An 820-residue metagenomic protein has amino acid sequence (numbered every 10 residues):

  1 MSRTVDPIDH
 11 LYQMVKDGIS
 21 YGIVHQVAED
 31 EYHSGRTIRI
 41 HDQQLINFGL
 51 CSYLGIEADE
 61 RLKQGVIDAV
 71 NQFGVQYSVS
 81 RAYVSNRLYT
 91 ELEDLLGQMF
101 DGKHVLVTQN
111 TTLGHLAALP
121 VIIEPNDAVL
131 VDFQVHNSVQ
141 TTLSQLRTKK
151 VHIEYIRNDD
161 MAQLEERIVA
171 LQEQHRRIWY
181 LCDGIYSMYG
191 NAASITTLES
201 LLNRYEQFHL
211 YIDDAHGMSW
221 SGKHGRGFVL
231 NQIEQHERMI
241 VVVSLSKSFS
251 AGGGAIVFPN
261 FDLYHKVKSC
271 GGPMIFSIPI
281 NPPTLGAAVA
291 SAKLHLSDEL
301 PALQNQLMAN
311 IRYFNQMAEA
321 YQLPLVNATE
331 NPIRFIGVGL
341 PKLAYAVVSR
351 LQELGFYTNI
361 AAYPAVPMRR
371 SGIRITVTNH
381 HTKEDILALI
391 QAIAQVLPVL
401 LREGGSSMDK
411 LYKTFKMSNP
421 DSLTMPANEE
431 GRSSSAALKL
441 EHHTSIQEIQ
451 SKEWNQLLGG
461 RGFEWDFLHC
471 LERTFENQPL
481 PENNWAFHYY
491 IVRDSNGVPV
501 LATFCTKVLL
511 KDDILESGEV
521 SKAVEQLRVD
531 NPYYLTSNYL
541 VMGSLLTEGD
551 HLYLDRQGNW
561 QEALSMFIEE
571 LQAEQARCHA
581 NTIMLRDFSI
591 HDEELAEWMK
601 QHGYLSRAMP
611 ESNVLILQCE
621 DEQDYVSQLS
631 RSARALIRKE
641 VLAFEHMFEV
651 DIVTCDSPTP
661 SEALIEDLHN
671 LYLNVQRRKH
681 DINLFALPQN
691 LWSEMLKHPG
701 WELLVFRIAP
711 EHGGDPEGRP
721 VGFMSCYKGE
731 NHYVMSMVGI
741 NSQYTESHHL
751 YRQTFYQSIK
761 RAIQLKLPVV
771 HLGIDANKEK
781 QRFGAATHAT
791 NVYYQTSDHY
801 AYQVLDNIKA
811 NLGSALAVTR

Functional and structural regions predicted by a protein language model:
E60, Q64-D68, Q72, D94 (+3 more regions): PLP-dependent enzyme catalytic core of the Aspartate aminotransferase-like
Q64-N110: Conserved N-terminal alpha-helix of the aminotransferase class I/II PLP-enzyme fold
V121-N137: Conserved PLP-anchoring active-site segment centered on the Schiff-base-forming lysine
E154-Y211: Active-site phosphate-binding strand-loop segment of PLP-dependent enzymes
Q232-K266: Active-site PLP attachment segment
P301-R312, Y321-L354, A365, V377-N379: Conserved PLP-binding catalytic core of the aspartate aminotransferase-like
S433-A523, Q572, T582-E746: A conserved beta-strand-loop-helix scaffold within acyl/acetyltransferase catalytic domains
E476, A486-H488, D494, V500 (+2 more regions): Acyl-donor binding region in acyl/amide transferases
